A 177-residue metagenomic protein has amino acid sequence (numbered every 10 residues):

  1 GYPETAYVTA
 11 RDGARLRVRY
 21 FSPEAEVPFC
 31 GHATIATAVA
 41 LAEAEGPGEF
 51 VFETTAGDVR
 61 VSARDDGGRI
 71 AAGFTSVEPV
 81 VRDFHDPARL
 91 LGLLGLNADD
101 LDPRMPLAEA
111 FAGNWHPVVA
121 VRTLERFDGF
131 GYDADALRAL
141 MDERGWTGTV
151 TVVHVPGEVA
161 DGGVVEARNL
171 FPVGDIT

Functional and structural regions predicted by a protein language model:
G1-F29, I35-T177: Active-site proximal loop and beta-alpha junction motif in alpha/beta enzyme cores
